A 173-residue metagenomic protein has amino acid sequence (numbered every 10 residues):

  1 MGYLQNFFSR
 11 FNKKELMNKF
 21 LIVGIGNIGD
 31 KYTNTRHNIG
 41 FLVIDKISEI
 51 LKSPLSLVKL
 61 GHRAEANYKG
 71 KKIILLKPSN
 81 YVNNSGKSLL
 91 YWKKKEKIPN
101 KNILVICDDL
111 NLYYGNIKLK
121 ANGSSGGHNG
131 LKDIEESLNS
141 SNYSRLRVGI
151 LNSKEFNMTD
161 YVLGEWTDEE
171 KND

Functional and structural regions predicted by a protein language model:
G2-A121, K132, E136-S144, K154-F156: Nucleotide and nucleotide-moiety/phosphate-recognizing core
R10-F11, F156, G164-D173: A charged, well-structured terminal subsegment
K118-S124, V162-W166: Short glycine-enriched, charge-decorated loop/helix-capping segments at active-site entrances that position
G127-G130: Hydrophobic alpha-helical segments within soluble ligand-binding/sensing domains
T159: Surface-exposed aromatic
